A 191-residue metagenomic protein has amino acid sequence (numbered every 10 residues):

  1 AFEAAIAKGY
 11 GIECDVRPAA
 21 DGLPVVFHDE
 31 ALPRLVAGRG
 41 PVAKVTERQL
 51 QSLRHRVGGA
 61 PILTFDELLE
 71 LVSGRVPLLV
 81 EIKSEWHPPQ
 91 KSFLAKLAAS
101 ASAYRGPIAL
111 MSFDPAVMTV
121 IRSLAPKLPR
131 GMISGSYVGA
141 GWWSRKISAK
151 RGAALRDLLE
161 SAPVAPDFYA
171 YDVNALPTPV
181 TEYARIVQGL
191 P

Functional and structural regions predicted by a protein language model:
A1-P191: Phosphate-group recognition and catalysis centered on beta-loop-alpha active-site segments
